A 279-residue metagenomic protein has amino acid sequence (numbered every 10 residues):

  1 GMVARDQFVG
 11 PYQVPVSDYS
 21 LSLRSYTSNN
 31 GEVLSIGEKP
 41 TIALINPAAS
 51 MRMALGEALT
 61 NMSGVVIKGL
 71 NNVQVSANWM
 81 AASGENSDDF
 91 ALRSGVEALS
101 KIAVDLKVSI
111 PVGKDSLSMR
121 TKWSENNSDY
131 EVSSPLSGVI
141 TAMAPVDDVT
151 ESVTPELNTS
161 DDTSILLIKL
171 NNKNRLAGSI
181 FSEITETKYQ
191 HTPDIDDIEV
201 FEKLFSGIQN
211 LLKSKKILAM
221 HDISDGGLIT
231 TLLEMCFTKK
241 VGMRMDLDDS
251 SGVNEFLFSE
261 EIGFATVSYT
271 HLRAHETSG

Functional and structural regions predicted by a protein language model:
G1-N171, G178-S179, E183-Y189: Glycine-rich phosphate/pyrophosphate-binding loop regions near the starts of catalytic domains
M2-V9, T27-N30, N158-I229, E234 (+2 more regions): Long hydrophobic segments that form regular secondary structure
N46, A177-G178, G252-V253, T277: Secondary-structure junction/capping motif
G56, H275-E276: Solvent-exposed alpha-helix faces
D88-I102, L106-G138, Q190-H191, F205 (+2 more regions): Glycine-/charge-enriched secondary-structure boundary and capping motifs
